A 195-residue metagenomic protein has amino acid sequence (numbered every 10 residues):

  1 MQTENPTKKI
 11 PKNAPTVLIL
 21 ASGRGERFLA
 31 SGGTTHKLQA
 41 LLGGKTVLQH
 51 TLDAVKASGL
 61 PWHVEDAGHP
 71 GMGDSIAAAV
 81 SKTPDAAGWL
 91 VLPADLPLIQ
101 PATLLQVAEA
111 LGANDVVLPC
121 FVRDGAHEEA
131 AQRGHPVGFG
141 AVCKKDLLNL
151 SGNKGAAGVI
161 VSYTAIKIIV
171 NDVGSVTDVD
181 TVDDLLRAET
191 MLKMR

Functional and structural regions predicted by a protein language model:
M1-A30: N-terminal nucleotide-binding beta1-loop-alpha1 segment
G23-E26, H69, A94-P97: Short glycine-rich anion-binding loops that position phosphate/pyrophosphate groups of nucleotides and phosphorylated
G33-L41: Short alpha-helical oligomerization interface
L41, L98, G138, D178-V179: Short aromatic/basic micro-patch
K45-V64, A78-K82: A short, N-terminal amphipathic alpha-helix
V64-P70, V173-G174: Short beta->alpha junction loops
M72-L148: Conserved beta-loop-beta/alpha segment of the NTase-like Rossmann-fold superfamily that binds/positions NTPs
C143-R195: Active-site oxyanion/phosphate-handling segment shared across diverse enzymes
